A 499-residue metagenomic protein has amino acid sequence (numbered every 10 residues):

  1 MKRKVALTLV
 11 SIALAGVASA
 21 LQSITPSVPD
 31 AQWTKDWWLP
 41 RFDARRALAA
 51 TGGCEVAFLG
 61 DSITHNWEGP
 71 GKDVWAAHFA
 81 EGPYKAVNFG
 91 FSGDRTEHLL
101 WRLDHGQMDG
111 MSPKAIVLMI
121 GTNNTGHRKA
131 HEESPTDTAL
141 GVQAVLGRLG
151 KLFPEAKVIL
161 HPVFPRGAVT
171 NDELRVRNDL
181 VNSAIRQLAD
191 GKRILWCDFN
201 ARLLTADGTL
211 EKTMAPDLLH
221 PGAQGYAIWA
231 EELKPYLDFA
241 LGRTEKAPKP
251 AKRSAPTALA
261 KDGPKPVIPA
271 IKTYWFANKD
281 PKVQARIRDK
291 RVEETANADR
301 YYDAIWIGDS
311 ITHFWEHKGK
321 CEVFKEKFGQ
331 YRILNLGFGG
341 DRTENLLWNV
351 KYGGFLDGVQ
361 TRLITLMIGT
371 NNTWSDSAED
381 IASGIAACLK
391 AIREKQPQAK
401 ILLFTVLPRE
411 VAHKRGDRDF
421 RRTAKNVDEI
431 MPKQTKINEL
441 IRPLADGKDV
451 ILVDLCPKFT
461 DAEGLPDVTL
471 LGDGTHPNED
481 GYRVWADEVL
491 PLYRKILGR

Functional and structural regions predicted by a protein language model:
M1-L59, I63-D73, A77-A80, K151 (+5 more regions): N-terminal secretory targeting modules
P26-Q32, E68, K72, N88-G93 (+6 more regions): Acidic/histidine-rich helix-loop elements that form or flank divalent-metal/phosphate-binding sites at the catalytic
E55-G60, K85-G90, A115-I120, K157-P162 (+8 more regions): Structural recognition of the beta-strand scaffold that forms the well-ordered cores of secreted hydrolase catalytic
F58, D94, H98, E133 (+18 more regions): Extracytoplasmic/secreted proteins, especially bacterial periplasmic and envelope-associated proteins
H65-A76, A80, T96-Q143, R148 (+8 more regions): Oxyanion-hole/transition-state-stabilizing segment in secreted/luminal serine hydrolases and related acyltransferases
A86-F89, K129-P135, T170-D172, A215-H220 (+4 more regions): Second-shell loop/turn segments in exported
P165-T257, E410-R499: Catalytic His-Asp segment of secreted/periplasmic serine-dependent ester chemistry enzymes
